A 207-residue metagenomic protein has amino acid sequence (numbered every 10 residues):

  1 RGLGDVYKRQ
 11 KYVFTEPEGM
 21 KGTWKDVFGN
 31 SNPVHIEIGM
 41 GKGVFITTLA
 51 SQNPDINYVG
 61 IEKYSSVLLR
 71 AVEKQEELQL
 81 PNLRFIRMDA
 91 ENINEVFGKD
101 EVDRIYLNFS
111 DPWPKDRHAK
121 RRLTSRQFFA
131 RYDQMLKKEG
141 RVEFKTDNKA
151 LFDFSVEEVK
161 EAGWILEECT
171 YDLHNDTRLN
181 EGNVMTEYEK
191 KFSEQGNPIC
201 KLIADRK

Functional and structural regions predicted by a protein language model:
G2-Y7: Short, small-residue-biased leader/transition segments that mark boundaries at the very start of proteins
P33-E91: SAM cofactor-binding core of SAM-dependent methyltransferases, primarily the Rossmann-like beta-alpha-beta module
E95-R104: A short acidic, Gly/Pro-enriched loop at the edge of an enzyme's catalytic core that lines a small-molecule cofactor
D103-R122: A short SAM/SAH-binding and catalytic strip from SAM-dependent methyltransferases
I105, R131-D133, S155: Class I S-adenosylmethionine-dependent transferase superfamily signal
T124-K138: A short glycine-rich, Lys/Arg-flanked "PGG" loop and its adjoining helix->strand segment in the class I
E139-T146: Conserved beta-strand signature within the Rossmann-like core of class I S-adenosyl-L-methionine
E157, A162-K207: Class I S-adenosyl-L-methionine
